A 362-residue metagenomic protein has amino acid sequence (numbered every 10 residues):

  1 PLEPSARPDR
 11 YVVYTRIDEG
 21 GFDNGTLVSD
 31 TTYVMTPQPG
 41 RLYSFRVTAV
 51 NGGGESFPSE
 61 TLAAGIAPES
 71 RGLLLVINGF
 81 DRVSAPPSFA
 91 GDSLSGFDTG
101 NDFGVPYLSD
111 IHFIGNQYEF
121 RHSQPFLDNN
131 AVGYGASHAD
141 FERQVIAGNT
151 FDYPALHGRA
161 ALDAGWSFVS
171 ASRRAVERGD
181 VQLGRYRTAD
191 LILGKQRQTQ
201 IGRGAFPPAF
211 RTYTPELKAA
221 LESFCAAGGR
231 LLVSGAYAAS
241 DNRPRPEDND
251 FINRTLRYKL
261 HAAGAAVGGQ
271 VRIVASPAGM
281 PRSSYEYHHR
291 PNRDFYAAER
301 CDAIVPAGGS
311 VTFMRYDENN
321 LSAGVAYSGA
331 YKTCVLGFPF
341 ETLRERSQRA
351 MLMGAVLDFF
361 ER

Functional and structural regions predicted by a protein language model:
P1-A6: Conserved aromatic anchor
R10-V13: Short beta-strand elements bearing conserved aromatic residues within extracellular beta-rich modules
D23-D30: Short beta-strand segments within Ig-like beta-sandwich modules, predominantly Fibronectin type-III
M35-G54: Beta-strand-rich modules
E55-S59: A structural signal for beta-strand boundary/capping segments at domain termini and interdomain linkers
E69-L73, N78-F151, R243, N249-L260 (+2 more regions): Extracellular ligand-binding/catalytic regions of CAZymes and related secreted enzymes and adhesion modules
I114-N249: Helical hinge/lid and interdomain linker segments adjacent to catalytic or ligand-binding clefts that mediate domain
Q196-E299, S310, L352: A glycine-rich, often tryptophan-bearing local segment used as a flexible ligand/cofactor-contacting loop or short
